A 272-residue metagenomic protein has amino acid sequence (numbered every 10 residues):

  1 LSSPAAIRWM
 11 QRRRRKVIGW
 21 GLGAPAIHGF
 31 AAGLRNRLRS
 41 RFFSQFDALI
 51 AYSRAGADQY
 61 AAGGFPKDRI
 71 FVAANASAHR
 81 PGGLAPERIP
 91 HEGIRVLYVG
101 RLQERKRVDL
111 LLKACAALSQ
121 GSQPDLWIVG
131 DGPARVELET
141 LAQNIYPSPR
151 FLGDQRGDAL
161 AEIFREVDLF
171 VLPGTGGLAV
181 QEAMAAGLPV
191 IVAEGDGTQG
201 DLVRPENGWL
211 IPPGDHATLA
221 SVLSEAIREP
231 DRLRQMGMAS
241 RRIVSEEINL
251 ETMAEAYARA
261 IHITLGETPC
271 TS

Functional and structural regions predicted by a protein language model:
L1, R15-G33, Q45-A48: A short, histidine- and acid-enriched strand-loop-helix "catalytic/donor-clamping" loop that lines the nucleotide-sugar
A6, R204-P205, W209-H216, E225-D231: Conserved acidic donor-binding segment of nucleotide-sugar-dependent glycosyltransferases
S40-L84, P90-H91: Donor nucleotide-sugar binding/catalytic pocket of nucleotide-sugar-dependent glycosyltransferases
P86-K106, L111-C115, W127: Conserved donor-binding/catalytic core segment of Leloir-type glycosyltransferases
V136-Q155: Nucleotide-activated donor-binding/catalytic signature segment of Leloir-type glycosyltransferases, i.e., the conserved
D154-Q155, A161-V167, A183-M184: Short alpha-helical donor nucleotide-sugar binding micro-motif in glycosyltransferases
R165-T175, L188-P189: Acidic donor-binding loop of glycosyltransferase active sites
E225, R232-E247, M253, R259: A short, well-ordered alpha-helix in the C-terminal region of glycosyltransferases
